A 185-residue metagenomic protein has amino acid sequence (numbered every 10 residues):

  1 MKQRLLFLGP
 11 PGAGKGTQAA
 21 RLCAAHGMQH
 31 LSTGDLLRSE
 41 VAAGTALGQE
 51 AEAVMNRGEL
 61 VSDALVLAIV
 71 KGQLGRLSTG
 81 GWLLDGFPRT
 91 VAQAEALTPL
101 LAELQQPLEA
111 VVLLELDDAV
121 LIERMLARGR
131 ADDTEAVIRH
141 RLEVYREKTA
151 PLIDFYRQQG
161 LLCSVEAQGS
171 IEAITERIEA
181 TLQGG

Functional and structural regions predicted by a protein language model:
M1-G185: Glycine-rich phosphate-binding loop of ATP-dependent small-molecule kinases
